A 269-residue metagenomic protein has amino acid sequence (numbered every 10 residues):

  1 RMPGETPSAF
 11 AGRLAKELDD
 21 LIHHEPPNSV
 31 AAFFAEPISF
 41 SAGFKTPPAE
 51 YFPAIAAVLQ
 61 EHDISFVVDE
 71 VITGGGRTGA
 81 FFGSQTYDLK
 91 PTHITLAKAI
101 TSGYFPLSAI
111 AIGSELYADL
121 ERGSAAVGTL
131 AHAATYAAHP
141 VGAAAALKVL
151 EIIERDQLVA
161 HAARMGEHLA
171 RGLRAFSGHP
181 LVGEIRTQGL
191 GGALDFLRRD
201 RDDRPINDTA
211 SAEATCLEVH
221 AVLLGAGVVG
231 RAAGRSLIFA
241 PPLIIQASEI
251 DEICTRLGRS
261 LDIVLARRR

Functional and structural regions predicted by a protein language model:
R1-R269: Conserved N-terminal phosphate-binding loop of PLP-dependent enzymes in the Aspartate aminotransferase
